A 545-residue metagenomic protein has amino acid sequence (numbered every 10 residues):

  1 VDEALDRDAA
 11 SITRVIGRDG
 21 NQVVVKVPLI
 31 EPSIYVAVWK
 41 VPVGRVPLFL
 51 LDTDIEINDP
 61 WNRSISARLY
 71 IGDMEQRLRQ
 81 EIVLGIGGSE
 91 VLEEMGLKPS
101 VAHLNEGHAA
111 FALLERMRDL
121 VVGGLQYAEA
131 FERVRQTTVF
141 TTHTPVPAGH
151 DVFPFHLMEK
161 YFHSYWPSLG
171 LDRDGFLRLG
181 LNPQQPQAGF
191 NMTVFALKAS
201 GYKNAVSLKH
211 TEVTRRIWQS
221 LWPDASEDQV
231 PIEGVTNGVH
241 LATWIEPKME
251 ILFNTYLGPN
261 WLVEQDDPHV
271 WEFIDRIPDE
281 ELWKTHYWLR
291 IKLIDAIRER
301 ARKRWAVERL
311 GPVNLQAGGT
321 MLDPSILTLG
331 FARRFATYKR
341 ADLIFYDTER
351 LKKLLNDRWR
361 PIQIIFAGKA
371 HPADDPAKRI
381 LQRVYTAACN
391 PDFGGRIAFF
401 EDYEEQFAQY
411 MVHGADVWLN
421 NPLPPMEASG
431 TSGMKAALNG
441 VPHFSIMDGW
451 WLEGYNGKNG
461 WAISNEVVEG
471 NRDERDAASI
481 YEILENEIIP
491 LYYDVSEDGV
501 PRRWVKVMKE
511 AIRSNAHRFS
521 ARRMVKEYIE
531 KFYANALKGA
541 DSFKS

Functional and structural regions predicted by a protein language model:
V1-S545: Catalytic cores of carbohydrate-active enzymes across secretory and cytosolic contexts
